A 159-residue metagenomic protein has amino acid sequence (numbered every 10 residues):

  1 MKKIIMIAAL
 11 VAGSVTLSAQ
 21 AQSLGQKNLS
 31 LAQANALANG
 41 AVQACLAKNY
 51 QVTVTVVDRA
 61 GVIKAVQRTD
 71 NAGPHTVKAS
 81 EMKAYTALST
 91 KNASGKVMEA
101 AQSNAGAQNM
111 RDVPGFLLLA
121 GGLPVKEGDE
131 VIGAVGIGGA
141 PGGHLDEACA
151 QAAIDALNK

Functional and structural regions predicted by a protein language model:
M1-I4: Positively charged n-region of N-terminal signal peptides that target proteins for export
I7-S18: Bacterial N-terminal signal peptides
Q20-K159: Flexible, solvent-exposed loop/hinge segments and secondary-structure transition points
